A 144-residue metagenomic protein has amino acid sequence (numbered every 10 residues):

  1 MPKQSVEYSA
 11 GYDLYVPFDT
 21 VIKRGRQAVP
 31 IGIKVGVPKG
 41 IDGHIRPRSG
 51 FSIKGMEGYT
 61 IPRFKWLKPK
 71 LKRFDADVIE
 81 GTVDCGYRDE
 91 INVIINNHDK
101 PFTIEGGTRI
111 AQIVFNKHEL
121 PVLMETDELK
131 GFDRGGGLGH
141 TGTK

Functional and structural regions predicted by a protein language model:
M1-K144: DUTPase catalytic domain/fold
